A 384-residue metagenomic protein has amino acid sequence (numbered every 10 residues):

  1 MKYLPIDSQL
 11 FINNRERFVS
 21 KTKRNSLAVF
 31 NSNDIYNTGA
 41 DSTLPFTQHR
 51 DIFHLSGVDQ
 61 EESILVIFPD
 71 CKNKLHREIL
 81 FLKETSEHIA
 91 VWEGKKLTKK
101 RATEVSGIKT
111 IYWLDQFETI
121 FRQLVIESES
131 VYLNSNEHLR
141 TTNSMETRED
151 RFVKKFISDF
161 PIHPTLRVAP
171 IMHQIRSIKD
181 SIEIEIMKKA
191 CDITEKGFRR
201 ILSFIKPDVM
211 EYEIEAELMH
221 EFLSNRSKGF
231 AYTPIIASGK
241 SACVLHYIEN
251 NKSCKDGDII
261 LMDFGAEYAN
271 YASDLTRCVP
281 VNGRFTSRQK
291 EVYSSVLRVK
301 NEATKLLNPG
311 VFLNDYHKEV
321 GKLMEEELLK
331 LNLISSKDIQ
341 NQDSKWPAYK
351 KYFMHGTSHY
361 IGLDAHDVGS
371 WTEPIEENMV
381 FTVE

Functional and structural regions predicted by a protein language model:
M1-E384: Active-site neighborhoods and metal-handling regions in enzymes and metal-associated proteins
